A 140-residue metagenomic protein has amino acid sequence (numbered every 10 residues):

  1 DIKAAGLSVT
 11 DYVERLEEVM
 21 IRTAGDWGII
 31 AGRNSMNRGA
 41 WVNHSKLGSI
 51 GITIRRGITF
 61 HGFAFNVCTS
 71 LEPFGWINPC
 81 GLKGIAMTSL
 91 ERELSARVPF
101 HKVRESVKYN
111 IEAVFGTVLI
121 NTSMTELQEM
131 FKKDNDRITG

Functional and structural regions predicted by a protein language model:
D1-G140: Catalytic beta-strand/loop module used to bind and position nucleotide/cofactor moieties in cofactor-attachment
